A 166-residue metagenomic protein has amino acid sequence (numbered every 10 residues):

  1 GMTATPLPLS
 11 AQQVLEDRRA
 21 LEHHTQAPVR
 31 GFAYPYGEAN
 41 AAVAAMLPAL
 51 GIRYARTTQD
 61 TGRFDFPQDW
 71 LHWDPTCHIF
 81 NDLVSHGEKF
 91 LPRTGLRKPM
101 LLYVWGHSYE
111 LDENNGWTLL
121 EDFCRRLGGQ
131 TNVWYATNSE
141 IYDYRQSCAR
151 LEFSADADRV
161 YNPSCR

Functional and structural regions predicted by a protein language model:
G1-M2, P48, R93-G95, V160-Y161: Generic low-polarity alpha-helical segments
G1-V43, P48-R53, Q59-W73, C77 (+1 more regions): Metal-dependent polysaccharide deacetylase catalytic core of the NodB/CE4 family, i.e., the active-site-bearing domain
S10, V14, L83-G87, L120: Aromatic/hydrophobic pocket-lining residues that form the small-molecule binding cavity in soluble enzyme cores
L15, R19, A45, P92-R93 (+2 more regions): Surface-exposed alpha-helical segments enriched in charged/polar residues
E22-H24, I52-D65, E88, L96 (+1 more regions): C-terminal domain-boundary segment and adjacent tail
G37-E38, D74-H78, I141-R150: Noncatalytic linker/hinge segments flanking ATPase motor cores
A42, L83, N114: Short acidic, gly/pro-rich beta-turn/loop elements at beta-sheet edges and active-site/ligand-binding grooves
H78-T94: A Trp-anchored, charged/polar loop motif used as the substrate-binding/catalytic surface of acyl/ester-handling
